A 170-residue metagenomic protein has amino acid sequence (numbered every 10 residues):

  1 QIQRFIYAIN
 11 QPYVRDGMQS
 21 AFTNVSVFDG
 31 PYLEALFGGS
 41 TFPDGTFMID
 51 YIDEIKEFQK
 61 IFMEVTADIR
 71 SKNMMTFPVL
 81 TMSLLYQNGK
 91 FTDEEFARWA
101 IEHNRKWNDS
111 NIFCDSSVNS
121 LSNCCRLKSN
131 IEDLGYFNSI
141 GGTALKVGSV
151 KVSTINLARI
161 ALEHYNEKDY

Functional and structural regions predicted by a protein language model:
Q1-Y170: Conserved catalytic cores of very large enzyme subunits
